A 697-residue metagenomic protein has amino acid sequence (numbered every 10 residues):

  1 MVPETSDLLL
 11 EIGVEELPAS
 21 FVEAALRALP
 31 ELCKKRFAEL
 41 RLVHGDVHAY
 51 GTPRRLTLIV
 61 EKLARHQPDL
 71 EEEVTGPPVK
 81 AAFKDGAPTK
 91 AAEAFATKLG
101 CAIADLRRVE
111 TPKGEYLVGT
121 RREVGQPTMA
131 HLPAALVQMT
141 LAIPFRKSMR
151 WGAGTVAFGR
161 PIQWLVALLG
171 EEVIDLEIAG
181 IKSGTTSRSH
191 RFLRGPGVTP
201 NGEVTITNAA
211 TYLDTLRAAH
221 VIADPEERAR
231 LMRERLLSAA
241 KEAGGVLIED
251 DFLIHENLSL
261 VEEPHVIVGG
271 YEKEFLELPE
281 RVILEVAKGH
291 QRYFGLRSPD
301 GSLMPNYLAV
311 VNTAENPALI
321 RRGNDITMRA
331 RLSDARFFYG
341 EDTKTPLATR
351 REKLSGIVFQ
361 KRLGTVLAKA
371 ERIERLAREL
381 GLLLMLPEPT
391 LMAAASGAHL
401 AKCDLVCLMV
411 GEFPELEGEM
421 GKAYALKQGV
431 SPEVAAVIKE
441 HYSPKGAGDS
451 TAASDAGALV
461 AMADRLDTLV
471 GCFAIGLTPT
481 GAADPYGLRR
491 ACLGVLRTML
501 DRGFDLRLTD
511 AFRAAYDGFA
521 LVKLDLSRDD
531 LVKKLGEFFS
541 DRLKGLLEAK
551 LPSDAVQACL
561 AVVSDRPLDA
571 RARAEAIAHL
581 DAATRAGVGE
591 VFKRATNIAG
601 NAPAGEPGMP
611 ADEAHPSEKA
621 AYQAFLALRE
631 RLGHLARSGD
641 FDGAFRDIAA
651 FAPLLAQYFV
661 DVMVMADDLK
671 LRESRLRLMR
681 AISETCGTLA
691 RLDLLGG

Functional and structural regions predicted by a protein language model:
M1-G697: Amphipathic alpha-helical "coupling" segments that flank catalytic cores
